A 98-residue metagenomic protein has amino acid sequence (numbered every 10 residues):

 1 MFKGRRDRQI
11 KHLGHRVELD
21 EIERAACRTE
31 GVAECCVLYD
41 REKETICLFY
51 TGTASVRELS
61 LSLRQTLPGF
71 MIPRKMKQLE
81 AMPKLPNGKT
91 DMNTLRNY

Functional and structural regions predicted by a protein language model:
M1-Y98: AMP-dependent adenylate-forming
